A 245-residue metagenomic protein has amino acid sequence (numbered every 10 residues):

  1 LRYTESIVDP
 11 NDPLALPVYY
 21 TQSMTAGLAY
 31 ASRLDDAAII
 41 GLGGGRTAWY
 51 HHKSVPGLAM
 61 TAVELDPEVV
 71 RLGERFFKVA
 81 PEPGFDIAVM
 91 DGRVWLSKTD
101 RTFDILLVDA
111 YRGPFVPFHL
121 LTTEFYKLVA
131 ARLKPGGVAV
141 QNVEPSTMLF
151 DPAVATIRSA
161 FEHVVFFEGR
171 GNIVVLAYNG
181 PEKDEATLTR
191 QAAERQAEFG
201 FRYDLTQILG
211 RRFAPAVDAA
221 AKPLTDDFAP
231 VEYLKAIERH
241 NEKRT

Functional and structural regions predicted by a protein language model:
L1-S6, H163-T245: Soluble small-group transferase modules, centered on the S-adenosyl donor enzyme superfamily
R2-L16: N-terminal cap/recognition module
R2-S6, Y111-P114, A139: A short, flexible beta-alpha/helix-coil linker loop
P10-L14, P114-F115, V140-S146: Second-shell loop/turn segments in exported
P13-P135, A160: The AdoMet/dcAdoMet-binding core of the Class I SAM-like
T25-Y30, A37-A38, K78-P81, D104-L106 (+3 more regions): Noncatalytic linker/hinge segments flanking ATPase motor cores
A26-Y30, V69-R71, D91-V94, L120 (+4 more regions): Short C-terminal domain-edge/linker segments immediately following a structured domain
Y126-R190: C-terminal substrate-binding/active-site "lid" region of AdoMet-derived donor-dependent transferases
